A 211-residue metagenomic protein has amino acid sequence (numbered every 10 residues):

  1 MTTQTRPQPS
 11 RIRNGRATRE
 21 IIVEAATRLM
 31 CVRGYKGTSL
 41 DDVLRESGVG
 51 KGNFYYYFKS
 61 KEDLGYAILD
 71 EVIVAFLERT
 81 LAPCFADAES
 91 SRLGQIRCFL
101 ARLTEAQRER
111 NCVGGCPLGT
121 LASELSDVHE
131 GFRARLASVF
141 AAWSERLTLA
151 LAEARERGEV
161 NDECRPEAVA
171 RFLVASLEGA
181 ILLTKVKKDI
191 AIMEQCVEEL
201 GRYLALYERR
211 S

Functional and structural regions predicted by a protein language model:
M1-A17, R210-S211: N-terminal intrinsically disordered/low-complexity leader segments
T2, I21, R28-D63, A67: Helix-turn-helix
T18-T27, V43, I68-V72, F76 (+1 more regions): Generic hydrophobic, amphipathic alpha-helix propensity
I22-M30, L103, L177: Short hydrophobic clusters on alpha-helical segments that form packing/core surfaces in small helical domains
A67, L81-G114, P166-L173: Hydrophobic alpha-helical connector segments
Q95, E109-G131: Amphipathic alpha-helical segments used for helix-helix packing
A106-R110, E153, L173-A191, Y203-R210: Amphipathic C-terminal alpha-helical segment
V128-R133, A141-V169, L206-S211: Hydrophobic alpha-helical bundle segments that form small-molecule/ligand-binding pockets
